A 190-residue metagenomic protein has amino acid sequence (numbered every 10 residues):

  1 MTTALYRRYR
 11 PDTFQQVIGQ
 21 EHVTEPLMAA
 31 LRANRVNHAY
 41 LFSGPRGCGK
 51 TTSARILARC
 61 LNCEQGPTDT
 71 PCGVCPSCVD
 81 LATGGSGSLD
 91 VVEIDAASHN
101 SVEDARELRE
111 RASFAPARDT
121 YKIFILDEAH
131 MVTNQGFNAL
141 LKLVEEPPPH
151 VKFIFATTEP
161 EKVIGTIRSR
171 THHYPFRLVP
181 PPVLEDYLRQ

Functional and structural regions predicted by a protein language model:
M1-H173, R177-E185, R189: P-loop/Walker A NTP-binding region and its immediately flanking N-terminal helices in P-loop NTPase folds
